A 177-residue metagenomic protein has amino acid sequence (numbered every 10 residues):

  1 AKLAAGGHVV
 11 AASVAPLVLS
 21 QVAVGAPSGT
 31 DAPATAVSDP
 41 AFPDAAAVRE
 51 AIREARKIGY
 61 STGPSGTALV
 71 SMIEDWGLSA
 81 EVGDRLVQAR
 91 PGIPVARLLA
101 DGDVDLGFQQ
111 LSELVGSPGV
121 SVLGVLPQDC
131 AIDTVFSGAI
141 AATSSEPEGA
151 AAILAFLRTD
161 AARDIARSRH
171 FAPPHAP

Functional and structural regions predicted by a protein language model:
A1-G7, V18-S20, G25-P177: Exported/periplasmic ABC-transporter solute-binding proteins
A11: Acyltransferase donor/substrate-recognition loop-hinge adjacent to the catalytic core
